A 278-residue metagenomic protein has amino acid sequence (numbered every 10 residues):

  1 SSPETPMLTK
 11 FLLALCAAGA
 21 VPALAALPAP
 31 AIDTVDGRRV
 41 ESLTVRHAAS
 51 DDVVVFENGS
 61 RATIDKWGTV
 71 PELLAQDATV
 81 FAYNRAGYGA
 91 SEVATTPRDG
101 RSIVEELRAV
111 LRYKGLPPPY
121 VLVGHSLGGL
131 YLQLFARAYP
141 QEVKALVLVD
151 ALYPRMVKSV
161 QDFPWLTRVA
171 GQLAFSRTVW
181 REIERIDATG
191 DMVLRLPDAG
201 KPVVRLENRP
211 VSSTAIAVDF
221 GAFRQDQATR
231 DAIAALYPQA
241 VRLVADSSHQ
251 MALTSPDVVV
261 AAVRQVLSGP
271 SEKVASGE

Functional and structural regions predicted by a protein language model:
A26-R39: N-terminal cap/lid segment of alpha/beta-hydrolase-fold proteins
R38-A90: Conserved HGGG/HGGXW glycine-rich cap/lid loop of the alpha/beta-hydrolase fold
L43, A82-V123: Active-site loop/oxyanion-hole signature of alpha/beta-hydrolase fold enzymes
N84, V149-D150, L206: Alpha/beta-hydrolase-fold catalytic nucleophile elbow
P117-R155: Conserved hydrolase catalytic core segment
V147-R185, Q225: Flexible "cap/lid" loop of the alpha/beta hydrolase fold
F175-S247, A252: Conserved serine/cysteine hydrolase catalytic core
A240-V241, A245-E278: Catalytic active-site module of serine/aspartate enzymes centered on a nucleophile-bearing elbow/loop
